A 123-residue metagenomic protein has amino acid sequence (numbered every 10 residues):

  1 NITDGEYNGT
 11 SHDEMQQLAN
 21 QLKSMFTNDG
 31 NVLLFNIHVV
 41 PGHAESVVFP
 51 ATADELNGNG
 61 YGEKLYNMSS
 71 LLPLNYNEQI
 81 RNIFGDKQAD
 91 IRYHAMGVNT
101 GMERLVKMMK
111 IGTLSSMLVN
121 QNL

Functional and structural regions predicted by a protein language model:
N1-L123: Acidic, low-complexity intrinsically disordered regions
